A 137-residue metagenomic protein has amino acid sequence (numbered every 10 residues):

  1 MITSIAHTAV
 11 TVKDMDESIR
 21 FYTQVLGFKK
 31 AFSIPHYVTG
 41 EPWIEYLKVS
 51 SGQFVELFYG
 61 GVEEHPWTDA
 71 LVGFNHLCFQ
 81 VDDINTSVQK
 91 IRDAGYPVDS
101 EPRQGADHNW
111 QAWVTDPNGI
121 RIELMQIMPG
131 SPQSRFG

Functional and structural regions predicted by a protein language model:
M1-E17, F74-F79, M128-G137: N-terminal beta-strand motif that seeds the catalytic metal site of vicinal oxygen chelate
I2, T11-F54: Core segments of cupin and vicinal oxygen chelate
A31-S33, E41, V62-W67, S100 (+1 more regions): A short, acidic/glycine-rich surface segment
E41-W43, G73, H108: Exposed loop/turn and edge beta-strand positions of beta-sandwich/beta-sheet ligand-binding modules
Y46, V88-G137: Vicinal oxygen chelate
S50-F54, V62-E64, D82-T86: Short, charged/polar surface micro-motifs in flexible loops or helix N-caps
L57, P66-L71: Helix-adjacent hinge/juxtasegments
